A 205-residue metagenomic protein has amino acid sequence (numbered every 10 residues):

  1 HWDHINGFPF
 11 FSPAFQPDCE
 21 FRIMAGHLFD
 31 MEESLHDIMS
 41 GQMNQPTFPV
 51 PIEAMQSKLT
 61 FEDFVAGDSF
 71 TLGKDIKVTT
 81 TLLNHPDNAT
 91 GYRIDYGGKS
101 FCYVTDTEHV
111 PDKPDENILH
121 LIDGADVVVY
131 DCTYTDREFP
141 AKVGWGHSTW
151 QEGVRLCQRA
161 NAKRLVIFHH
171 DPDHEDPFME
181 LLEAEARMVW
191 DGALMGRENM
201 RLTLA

Functional and structural regions predicted by a protein language model:
H1-C102, D112, I118, M179-A205: Binuclear metal-dependent hydrolase catalytic cores
S100, H109-G192, G196-E198: Cap/insert and terminal regions of metallo-dependent hydrolase folds
D106: Conserved acidic
